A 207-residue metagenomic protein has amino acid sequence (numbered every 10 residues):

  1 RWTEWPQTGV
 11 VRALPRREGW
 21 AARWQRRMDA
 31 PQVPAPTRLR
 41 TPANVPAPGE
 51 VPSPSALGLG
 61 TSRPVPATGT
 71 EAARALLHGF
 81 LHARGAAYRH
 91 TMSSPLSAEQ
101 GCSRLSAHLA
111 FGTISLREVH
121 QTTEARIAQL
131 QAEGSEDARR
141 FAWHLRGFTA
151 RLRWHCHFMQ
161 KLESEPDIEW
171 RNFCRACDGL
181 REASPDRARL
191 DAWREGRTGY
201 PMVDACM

Functional and structural regions predicted by a protein language model:
R1-T149, M159: Active-site "lid/cap" and pocket-lining segments within catalytic core domains
G58-S62, C102-L105, P185-A192, V203-M207: Glycine- and acidic
A150, H155-D204: Aromatic-anchored, charged helix-turn/loop surface patch used as a conserved interaction hotspot
